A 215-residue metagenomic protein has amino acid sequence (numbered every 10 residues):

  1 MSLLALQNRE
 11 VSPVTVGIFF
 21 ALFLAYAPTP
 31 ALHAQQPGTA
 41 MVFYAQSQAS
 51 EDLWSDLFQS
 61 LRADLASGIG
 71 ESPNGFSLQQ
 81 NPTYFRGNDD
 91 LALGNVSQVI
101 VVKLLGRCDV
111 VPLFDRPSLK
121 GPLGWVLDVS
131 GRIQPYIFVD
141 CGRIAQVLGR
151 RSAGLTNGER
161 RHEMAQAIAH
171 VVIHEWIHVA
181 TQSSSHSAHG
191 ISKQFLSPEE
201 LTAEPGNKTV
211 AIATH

Functional and structural regions predicted by a protein language model:
M1-V11: N-terminal secretory signal peptides that target proteins for export/translocation
T15-A27: Bacterial N-terminal signal peptides
P28-A34: Sec/Tat signal peptide C-region and signal peptidase I cleavage site
Q35-A45, Q98-I100, Y136, H189: Hydrophobic beta-strand segments of well-ordered beta-sheets in folded domains
Q35-D52, Q146-N157: Acidic/histidine-rich, surface-exposed loop or edge segments in extracytoplasmic proteins
Q48-W54, V110-L113, E200-T202: Short, solvent-exposed loop/turn elements at domain surfaces
D56-V171, W176: Metzincin-family zinc-dependent endopeptidase catalytic domain
A165-V171, E175-H215: The catalytic-center signature of Zn2+-dependent metalloproteases
